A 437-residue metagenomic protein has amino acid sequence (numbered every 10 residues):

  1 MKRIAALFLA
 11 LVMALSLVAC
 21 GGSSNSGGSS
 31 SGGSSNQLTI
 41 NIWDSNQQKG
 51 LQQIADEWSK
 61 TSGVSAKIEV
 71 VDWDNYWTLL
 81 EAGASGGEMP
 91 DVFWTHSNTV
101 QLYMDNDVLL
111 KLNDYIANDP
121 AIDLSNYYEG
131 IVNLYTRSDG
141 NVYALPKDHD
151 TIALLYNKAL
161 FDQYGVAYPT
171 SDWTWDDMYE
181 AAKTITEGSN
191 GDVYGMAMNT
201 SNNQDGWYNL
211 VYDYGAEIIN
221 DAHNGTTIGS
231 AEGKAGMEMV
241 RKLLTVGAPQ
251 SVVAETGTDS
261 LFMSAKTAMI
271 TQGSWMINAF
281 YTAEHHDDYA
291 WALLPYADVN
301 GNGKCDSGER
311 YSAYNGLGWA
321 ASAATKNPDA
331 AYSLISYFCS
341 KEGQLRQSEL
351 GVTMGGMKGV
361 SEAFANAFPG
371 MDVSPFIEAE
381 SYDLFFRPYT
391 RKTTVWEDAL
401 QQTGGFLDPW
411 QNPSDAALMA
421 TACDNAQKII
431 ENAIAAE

Functional and structural regions predicted by a protein language model:
I4-A6, L17-V108, A117-L124, Y168 (+7 more regions): Conserved N-terminal structural module of periplasmic/extracytoplasmic solute-binding proteins
D56, K60-T61, Y164, K242-A248 (+1 more regions): Extracytoplasmic/periplasmic substrate-recognition and gating elements
W77-M89, L160-F161, Y179-T184, T256-I270 (+1 more regions): Short helices/loops that flank or line small-molecule/ion binding pockets
A82-G83, P90-D91, A121-L160, G303-S312 (+1 more regions): A structural signal for short loop-to-beta-strand junctions that line the ligand-binding cleft of periplasmic/secreted
D91-W94, A268-Q272, A290: Paired acidic/hydrophobic, glycine-rich loop segments that form the ligand-binding mouth/hinge of periplasmic-binding
S97-T151, A290-L293, F368-P369: Hinge/lid segment of periplasmic solute-binding proteins
A181-T184, A222-V252: Glycine-centered hinge/linker elements that transmit conformational signals in sensory and ligand-binding systems
K304-C305, E349-G405, E437: Long, aromatic- and glycine/proline-rich binding clefts that accommodate carbohydrate-like moieties
